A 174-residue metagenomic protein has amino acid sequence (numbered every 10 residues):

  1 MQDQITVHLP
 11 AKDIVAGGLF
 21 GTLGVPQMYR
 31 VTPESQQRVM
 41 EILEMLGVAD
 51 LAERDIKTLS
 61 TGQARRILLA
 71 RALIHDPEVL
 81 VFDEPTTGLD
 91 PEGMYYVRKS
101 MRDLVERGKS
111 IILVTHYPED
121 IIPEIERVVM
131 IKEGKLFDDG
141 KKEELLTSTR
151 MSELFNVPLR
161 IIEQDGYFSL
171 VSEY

Functional and structural regions predicted by a protein language model:
A16, V31-L51: Conserved ABC ATPase "signature" region
D55-L59: Conserved ABC ATPase signature
D76: Conserved catalytic motifs of ABC-family nucleotide-binding domains
L80-D83: Catalytic Walker B motif of ABC-type/P-loop ATPase nucleotide-binding domains
T115-H116: H-loop/switch region of ABC-family ATPase nucleotide-binding domains
L154-Y174: ABC ATPase nucleotide-binding domains
